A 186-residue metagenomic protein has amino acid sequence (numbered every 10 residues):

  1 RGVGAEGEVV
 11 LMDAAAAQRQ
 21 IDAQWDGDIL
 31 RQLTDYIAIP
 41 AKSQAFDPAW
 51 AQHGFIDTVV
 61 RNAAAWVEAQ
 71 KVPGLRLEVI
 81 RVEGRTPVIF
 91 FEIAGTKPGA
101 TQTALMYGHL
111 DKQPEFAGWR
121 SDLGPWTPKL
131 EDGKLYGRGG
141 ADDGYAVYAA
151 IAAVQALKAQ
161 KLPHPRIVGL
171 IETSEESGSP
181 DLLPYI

Functional and structural regions predicted by a protein language model:
R1-L11: Bacterial Sec-dependent signal peptides at the C-terminal "C-region" and cleavage site
G4-E6, H109, G140: Intrinsically disordered, low-complexity regulatory regions of eukaryotic regulatory proteins
A5, L30-T34, V147: A generic alpha-helix preference that emphasizes hydrophobic side chains
L11-R138, L157-P165: Acidic/His- and Gly-rich active-site-bordering loop/insert found across diverse amide/peptide-bond hydrolases
L135, G139-I186: Acidic/histidine-rich catalytic neighborhood of metal-dependent amide-processing enzymes
